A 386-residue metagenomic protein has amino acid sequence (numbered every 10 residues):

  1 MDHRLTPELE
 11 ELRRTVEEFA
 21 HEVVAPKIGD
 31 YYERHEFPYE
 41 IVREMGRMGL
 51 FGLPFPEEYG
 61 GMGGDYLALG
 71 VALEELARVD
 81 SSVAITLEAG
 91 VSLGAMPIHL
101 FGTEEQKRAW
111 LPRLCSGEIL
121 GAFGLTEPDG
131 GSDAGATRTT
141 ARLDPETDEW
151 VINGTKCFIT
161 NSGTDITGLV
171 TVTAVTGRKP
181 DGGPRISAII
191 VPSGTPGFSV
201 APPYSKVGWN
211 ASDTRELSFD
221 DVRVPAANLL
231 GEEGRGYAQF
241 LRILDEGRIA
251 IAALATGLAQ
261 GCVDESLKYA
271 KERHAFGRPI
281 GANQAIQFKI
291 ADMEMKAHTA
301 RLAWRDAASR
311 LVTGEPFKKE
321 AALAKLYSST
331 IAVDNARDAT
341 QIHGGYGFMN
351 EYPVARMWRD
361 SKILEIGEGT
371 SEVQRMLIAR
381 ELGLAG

Functional and structural regions predicted by a protein language model:
M1-A89, F101-Q106, R113-E118, D133-A136 (+4 more regions): Alpha-helical interface subdomain recognition
G49, L73-A77, A174-V175, V191-P196 (+1 more regions): Short Ser/Thr-interspersed hydrophobic loop/turn segments at strand-loop and sheet-helix junctions that line or gate
L87, L114, D129-S132, T160-D165 (+2 more regions): Short Gly/Pro-enriched turn/cap motifs at secondary-structure boundaries
A95-F101, F123, G135: Flexible, glycine-rich active-site loops centered on histidine and acidic residues that chelate a metal or position
G117-L125: A short, Trp-centered hydrophobic/proline-enriched beta-strand micro-motif
A136, G194-P225: Flexible, small-/acidic-enriched active-site or ligand-binding loops
E149, N153-S199: A short core secondary-structure module
D220-A238: Long, acidic (Asp/Glu-rich), low-complexity accessory segments flanking structured domains
